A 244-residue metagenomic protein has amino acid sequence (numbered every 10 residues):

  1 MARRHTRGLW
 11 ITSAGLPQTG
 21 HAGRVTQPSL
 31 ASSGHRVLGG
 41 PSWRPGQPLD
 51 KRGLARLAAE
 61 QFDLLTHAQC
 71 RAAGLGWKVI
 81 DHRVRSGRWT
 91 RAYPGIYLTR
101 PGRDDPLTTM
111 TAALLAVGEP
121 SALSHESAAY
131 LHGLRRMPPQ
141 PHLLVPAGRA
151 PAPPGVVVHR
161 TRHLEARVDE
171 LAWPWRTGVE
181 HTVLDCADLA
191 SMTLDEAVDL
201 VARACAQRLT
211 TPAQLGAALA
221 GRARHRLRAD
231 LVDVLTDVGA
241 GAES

Functional and structural regions predicted by a protein language model:
A2-L231, D237: Short gly/ser-rich loop at a beta-strand->alpha-helix junction or flexible surface loop bordering the NTP-binding
V238-S244: Acidic-basic catalytic patches of nuclease active cores, encompassing PD-(D/E)XK and other metal-cofactor nuclease
